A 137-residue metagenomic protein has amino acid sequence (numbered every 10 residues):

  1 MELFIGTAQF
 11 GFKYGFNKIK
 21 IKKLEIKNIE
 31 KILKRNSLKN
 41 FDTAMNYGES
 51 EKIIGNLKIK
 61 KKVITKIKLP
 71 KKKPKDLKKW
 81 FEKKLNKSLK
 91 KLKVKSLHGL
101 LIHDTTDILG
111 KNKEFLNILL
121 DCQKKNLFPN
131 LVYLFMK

Functional and structural regions predicted by a protein language model:
M1-K62, I118, K124: N-terminal binding-site loop/beta-alpha segment at the start of enzyme catalytic domains that lines or forms
I5-T7, T43, T65, G99-I102 (+1 more regions): Conserved beta-strand positions
F10-E25, I67-E82, H103, D107-G110: Active-site mouth loops of central-metabolism enzymes
N56-L57, K72, K90-K93: Short, charge-rich binding segments
I64-K66, F128: Generic N-terminal leader/processing signal
D76-K137: Glycine/proline-rich, positively charged, aromatic-decorated active-site loop/lid region on the catalytic face
